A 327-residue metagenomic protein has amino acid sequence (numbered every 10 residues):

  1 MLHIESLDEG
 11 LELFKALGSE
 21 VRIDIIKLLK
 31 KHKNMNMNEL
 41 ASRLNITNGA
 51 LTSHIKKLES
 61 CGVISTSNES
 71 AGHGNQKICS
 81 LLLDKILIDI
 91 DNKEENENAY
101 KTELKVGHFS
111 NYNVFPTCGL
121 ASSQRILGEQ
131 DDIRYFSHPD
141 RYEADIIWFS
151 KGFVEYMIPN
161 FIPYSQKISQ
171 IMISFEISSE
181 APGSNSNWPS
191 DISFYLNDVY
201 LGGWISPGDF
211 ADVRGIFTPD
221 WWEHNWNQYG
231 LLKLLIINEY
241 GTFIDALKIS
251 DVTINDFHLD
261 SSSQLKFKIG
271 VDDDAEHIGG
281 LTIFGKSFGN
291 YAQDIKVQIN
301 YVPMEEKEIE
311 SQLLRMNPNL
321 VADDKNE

Functional and structural regions predicted by a protein language model:
L2, G10, F14, K31 (+1 more regions): Conserved segment of winged-helix/HTH DNA-binding domains
L13-A16, V21-I46, K77-L81: N-terminal helix-turn-helix DNA-binding core of bacterial DNA-binding proteins
S42, E59-S60: Alpha-helical residues within the helix-turn-helix
G49: Key DNA-contact positions within bacterial/archaeal DNA-binding proteins
G62-G74: Beta-hairpin "wing" of winged helix-turn-helix
A99-H224: Mid-protein regulatory/catalytic core that forms ligand/cofactor-binding pockets and protein-protein interaction
Y135-I147, I205-S262, H277: Extended, solvent-exposed segments with strong compositional bias
G270-V321: Proprotein-processing/basic-patch segments
